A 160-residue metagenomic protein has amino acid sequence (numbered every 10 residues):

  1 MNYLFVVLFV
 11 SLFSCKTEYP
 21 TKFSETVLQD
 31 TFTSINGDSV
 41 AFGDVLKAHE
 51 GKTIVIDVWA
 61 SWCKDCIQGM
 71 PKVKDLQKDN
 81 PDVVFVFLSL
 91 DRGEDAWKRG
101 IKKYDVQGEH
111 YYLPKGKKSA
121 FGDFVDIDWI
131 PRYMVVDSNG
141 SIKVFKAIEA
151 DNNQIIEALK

Functional and structural regions predicted by a protein language model:
M1-S24: Bacterial Sec-dependent N-terminal signal peptides
K16-A48, G108-E109: N-terminal "domain-start" segment that seeds a small globular fold
T17, H49, M70-K74, Y133: A generic "structured core" feature
E50-I54, P81-V84, V106, S138: Loop/turn elements at helix/coil->beta-strand transitions in domains of secreted/extracellular proteins
K52-I54, V58-W62, W129: Short pre-active-site segment immediately N-terminal to redox-active cysteine/selenocysteine motifs in thiol-based
V58-D75: Conserved redox-active cysteine motifs that mediate thiol-disulfide chemistry, especially di-cysteine Cys-X(1-2)-Cys
K78-K117, I130: Conserved segment of the thioredoxin-like fold in thiol-based oxidoreductases
V106, L113-L159: Thiol/disulfide oxidoreductase modules built on the thioredoxin-like
